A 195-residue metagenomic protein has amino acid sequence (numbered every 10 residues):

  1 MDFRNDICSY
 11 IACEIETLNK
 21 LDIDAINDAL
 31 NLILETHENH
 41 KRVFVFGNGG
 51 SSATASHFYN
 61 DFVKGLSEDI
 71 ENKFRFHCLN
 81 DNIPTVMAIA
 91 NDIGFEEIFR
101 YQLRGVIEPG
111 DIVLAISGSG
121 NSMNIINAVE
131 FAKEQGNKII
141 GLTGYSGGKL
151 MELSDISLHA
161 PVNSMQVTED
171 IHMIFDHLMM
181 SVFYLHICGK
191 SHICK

Functional and structural regions predicted by a protein language model:
M1-L21: Generic N-terminal amphipathic, Lys/Arg-enriched alpha-helix
L21-N39: A short, well-structured juxtamembrane/interface segment
E35-V106: Glycine-rich, small/polar surface segments that engage phosphate groups of diverse ligands
S51-S56, N121-A128, L150: Short glycine/serine/threonine-rich phosphate/pyrophosphate-binding segments that cradle anionic phosphate groups
G105-V106, V113, Q166-K195: A charged, well-structured terminal subsegment
L142-S154: Short, glycine/polar-rich helix-capping loops at beta-to-alpha or helix-loop-helix junctions that flank or form
